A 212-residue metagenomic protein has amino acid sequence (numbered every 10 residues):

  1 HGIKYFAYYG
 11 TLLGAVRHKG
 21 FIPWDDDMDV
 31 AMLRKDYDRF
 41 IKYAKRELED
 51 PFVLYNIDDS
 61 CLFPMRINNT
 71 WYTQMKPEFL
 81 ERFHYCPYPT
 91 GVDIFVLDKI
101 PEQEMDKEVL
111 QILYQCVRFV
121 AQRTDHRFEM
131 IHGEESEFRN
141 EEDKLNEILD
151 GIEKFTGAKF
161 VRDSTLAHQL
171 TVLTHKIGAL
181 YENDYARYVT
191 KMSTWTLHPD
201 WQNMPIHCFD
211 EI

Functional and structural regions predicted by a protein language model:
H1-K4, A44-M105, I112, C116-I212: Conserved catalytic core of two-metal-ion nucleotidyltransferases
G2-M28, Y37: Active-site nucleotide-donor binding segment shared across nucleotidyl transfer reactions
Y9-L12, R34-D36, W71, V96-D98: Short, flexible loop/turn elements at secondary-structure junctions
H18-G20, M105-E108: Short aromatic-enriched loop/helix-cap "lid" or pocket-rim segments at secondary-structure transitions that line
K19-F21, R34, C116, E135: Charge-rich, low-complexity amphipathic helices in intrinsically disordered tails/linkers adjacent to domains
M28-V30, I94: Generic detector of well-ordered alpha-helical packing
D38-K42: Short, conserved charged micro-motifs
